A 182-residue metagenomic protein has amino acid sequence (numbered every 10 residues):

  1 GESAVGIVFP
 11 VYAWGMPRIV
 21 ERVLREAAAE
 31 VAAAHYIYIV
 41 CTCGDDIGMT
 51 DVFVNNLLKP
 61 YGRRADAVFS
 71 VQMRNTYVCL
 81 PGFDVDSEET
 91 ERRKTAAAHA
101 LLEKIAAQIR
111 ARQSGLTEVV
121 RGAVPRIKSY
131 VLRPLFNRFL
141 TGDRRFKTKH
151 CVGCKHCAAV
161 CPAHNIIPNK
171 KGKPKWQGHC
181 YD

Functional and structural regions predicted by a protein language model:
G1-F9, A13-L135: FMN-binding flavodoxin-like domain, especially the glycine-rich phosphate-binding loop
P10, P17, R144-R145, P174: Proline-rich low-complexity regions
D45, I167, Y181: Short Gly/Pro-enriched loop/turn and capping motifs at secondary-structure junctions
V131-R145, H150: Charge-patterned, long linear interaction tracts outside catalytic cores
R145-H164, W176-D182: Cysteine-centered iron-sulfur cluster-binding motifs in ferredoxin-type domains/subunits of redox enzymes
N169-K171: Ferredoxin-type iron-sulfur electron-transfer modules in oxidoreductases and energy-metabolism complexes
